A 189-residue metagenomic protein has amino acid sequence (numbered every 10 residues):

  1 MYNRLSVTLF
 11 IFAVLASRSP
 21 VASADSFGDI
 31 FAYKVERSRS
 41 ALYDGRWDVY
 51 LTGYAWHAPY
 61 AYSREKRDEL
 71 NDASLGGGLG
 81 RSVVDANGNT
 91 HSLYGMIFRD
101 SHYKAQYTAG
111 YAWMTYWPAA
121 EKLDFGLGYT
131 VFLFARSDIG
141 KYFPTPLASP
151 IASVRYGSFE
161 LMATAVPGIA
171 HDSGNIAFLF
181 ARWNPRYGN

Functional and structural regions predicted by a protein language model:
M1-R39, N189: Cleavable N-terminal export/targeting peptides
S23-R81: Short glycine/proline- and aromatic-enriched beta-strand/turn motifs that initiate or cap beta-hairpins
E36-R46, V84-T90, Y116-G126, Y187-N189: Short loop/turn motifs that connect adjacent beta-strands in outer-membrane beta-barrel proteins
G45-L51, H91-L93, L123-Y129, L161-A163 (+1 more regions): Transmembrane beta-strands of outer-membrane beta-barrel proteins
W47, A73-G77, H91, A105-Y111 (+3 more regions): Hydrophobic, lipid-facing positions within transmembrane beta-strands of outer-membrane proteins
L51, G77-R81, G95, A109-T115 (+3 more regions): Residues on the lipid-exposed face of transmembrane beta-strands in outer-membrane beta-barrel proteins
A55-H57, G174-N189: Outer-membrane beta-barrel "beta-signal"
E69-N71, N87, I97-T108, A135-T145 (+1 more regions): Solvent-exposed loop/turn segments connecting transmembrane beta-strands in outer-membrane beta-barrel proteins
